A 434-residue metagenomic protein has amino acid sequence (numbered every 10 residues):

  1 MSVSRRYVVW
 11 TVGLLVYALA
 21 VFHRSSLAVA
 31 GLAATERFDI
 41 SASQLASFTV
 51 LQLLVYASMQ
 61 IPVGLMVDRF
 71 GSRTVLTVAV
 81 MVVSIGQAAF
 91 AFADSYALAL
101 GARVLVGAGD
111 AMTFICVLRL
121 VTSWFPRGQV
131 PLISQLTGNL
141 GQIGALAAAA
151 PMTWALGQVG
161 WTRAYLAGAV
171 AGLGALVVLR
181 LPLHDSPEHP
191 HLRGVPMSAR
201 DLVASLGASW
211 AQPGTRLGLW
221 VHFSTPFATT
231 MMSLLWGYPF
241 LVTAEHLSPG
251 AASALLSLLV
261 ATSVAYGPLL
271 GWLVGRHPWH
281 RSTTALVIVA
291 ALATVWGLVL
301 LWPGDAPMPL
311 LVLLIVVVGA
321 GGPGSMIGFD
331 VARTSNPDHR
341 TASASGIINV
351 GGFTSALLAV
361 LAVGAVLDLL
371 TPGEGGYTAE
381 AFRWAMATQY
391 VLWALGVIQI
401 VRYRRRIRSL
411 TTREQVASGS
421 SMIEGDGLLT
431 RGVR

Functional and structural regions predicted by a protein language model:
M1-S2, H184-L219, S418-T430: Juxtamembrane intracellular "pre-TM" segments in multi-pass secondary transporters
L27-A28, P213-G267, V360-G364: Extracytoplasmic gate region of multi-pass secondary transporters
D39, G71, F92-L98, G109 (+3 more regions): Helix-breaking motifs and short loop linkers at transmembrane-helix boundaries and internal kinks in secondary membrane
S58-A97: Conserved MFS/SLC helix-loop-helix module at the cytosolic interface between two early adjacent transmembrane helices
M59-G71, Y266-H280: Helix-to-loop junctions at the C-terminal end of transmembrane segments in multipass secondary transporters
R69-A79, G275-A290: Cytoplasmic membrane-interface "Motif A"-like loop-to-helix N-cap segments of 12-TM Major Facilitator Superfamily
A102-G141: Cytoplasmic helix-loop-helix junction between adjacent transmembrane helices in 12-TM secondary transporters
L136-D185: Helix-loop-helix hairpin linking two adjacent transmembrane segments in secondary transporters
